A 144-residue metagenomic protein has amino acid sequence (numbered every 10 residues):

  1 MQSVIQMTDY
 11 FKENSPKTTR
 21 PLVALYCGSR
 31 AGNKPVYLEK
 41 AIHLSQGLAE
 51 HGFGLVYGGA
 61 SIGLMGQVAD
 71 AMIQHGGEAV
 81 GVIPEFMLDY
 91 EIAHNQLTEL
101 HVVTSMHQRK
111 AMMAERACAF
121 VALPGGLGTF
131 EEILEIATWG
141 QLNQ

Functional and structural regions predicted by a protein language model:
V4-C118, L142-N143: A cross-family phosphate/adenosyl-ligand binding-site feature
K34-V36, F130-L134: Glycine/threonine-rich flexible loop motifs
H107, L127-F130: Short, amphipathic alpha-helical segments
A114, F130, A137: Short alpha-helix at the nucleotide-sugar/activated-sugar donor binding site of glycosyltransferases and closely
A119-G128: Conserved beta-strand-loop-alpha-helix hinge of the TIR/SEFIR fold
E135-Q144: A short, gly/pro- and small-residue-rich
